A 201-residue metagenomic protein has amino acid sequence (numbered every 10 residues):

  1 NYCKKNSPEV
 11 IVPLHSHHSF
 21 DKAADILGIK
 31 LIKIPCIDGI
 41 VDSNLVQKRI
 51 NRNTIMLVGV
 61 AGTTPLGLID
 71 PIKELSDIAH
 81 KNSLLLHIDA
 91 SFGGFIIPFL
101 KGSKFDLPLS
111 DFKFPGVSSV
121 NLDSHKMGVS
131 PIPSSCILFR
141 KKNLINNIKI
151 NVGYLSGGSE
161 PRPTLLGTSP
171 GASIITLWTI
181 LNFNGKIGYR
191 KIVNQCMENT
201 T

Functional and structural regions predicted by a protein language model:
N1-N146: Conserved PLP-enzyme active-site core in the AAT-like
G102-T201: Active-site C-terminal subdomain of aminotransferase-like
